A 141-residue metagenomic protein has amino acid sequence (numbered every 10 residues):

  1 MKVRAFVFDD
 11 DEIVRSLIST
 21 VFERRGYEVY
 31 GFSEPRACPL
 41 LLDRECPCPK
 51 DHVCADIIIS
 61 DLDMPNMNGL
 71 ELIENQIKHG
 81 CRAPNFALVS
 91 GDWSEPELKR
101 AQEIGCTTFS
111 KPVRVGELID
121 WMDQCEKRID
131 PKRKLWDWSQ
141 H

Functional and structural regions predicted by a protein language model:
E12-R36: Two-component/phosphorelay signaling modules centered on CheY-like receiver
G31-I57: Acidic, metal-coordinating helix/loop segments flanking the phosphotransfer/catalytic sites of two-component signaling
S33-E34, N68-L72: Acidic catalytic/metal-coordinating carboxylates
D61: Active-site residues of response regulator receiver
M64: Receiver (REC) domain active-site loop signature in two-component systems and cognate sites in sensor histidine kinases
L70-A83: Short amphipathic alpha-helix used as the core "switch/output" element in two-component signaling
L88-V89: Hydrophobic/aromatic residues positioned on beta-strands within the core alpha/beta folds
V113-D123, K134: C-terminal output helix
